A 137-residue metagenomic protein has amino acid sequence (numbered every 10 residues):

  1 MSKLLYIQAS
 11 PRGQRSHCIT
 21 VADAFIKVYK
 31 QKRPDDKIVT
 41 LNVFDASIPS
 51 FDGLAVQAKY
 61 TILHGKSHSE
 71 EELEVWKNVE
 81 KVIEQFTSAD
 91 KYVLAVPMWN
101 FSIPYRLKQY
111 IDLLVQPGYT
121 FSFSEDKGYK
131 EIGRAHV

Functional and structural regions predicted by a protein language model:
M1-V96, F101-Y105, D112-Q116: N-terminal beta1-alpha1-beta2 submodule of the flavodoxin-like/Rossmannoid cofactor-binding fold
S47, D52-A55, F123-K127, G133: Solvent-exposed, flexible loop/coil residues
K81-E84, D126-K130: Short, flexible, glycine/charge-rich loop motifs used to bind or transfer phosphoryl groups or to couple energy/partner
L107, I111-Y129: Conserved nucleotide-sugar donor-interacting segment of glycosyltransferase catalytic cores, predominantly GT-B
A135-V137: Conserved small/polar residues in nucleotide/adenosyl-binding loops
